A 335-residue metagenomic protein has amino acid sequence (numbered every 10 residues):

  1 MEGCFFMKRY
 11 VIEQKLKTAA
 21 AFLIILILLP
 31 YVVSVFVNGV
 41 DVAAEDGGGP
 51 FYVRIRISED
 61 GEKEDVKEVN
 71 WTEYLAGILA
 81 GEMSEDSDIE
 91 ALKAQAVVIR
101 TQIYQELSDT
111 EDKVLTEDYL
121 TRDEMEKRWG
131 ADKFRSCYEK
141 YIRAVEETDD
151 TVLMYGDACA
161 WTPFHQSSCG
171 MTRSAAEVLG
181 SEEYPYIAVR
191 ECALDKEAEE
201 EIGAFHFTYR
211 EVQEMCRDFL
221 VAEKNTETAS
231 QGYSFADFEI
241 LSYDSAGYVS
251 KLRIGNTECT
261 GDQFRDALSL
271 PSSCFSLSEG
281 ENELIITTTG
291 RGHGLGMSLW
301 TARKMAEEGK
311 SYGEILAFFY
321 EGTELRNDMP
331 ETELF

Functional and structural regions predicted by a protein language model:
M1-K15: N-terminal Lys/Arg-rich, disordered targeting/topogenic segments
K17-S34: Hydrophobic membrane-insertion alpha-helices, especially the h-region of bacterial N-terminal signal peptides
F36-I57: Ser/Thr/Pro/Gly-rich low-complexity linker/stalk segments immediately outside membranes or between
S58, V69-D88, C192-E200: Acidic/histidine-rich, surface-exposed loop or edge segments in extracytoplasmic proteins
V69, D86-A94, H206, G292-G296 (+2 more regions): Soluble non-cytosolic domains of exported or imported proteins
A80-S84, V97-S108, R217, V221 (+2 more regions): Sec-exported extracytoplasmic/periplasmic mature domains
T101, Q105-I285, T289-G290: Extended substrate/cofactor- or partner-recognition/assembly subdomains adjacent to catalytic sites in enzymes
D262-F335: C-terminal soluble interaction/assembly domains
